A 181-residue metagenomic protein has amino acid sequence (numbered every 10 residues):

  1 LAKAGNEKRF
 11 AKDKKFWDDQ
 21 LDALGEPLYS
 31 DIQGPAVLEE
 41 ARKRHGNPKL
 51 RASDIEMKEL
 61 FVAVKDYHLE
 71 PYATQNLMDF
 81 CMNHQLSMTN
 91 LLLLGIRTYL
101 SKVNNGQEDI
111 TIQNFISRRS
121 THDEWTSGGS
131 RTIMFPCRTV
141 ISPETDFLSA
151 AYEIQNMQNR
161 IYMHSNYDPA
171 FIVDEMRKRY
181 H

Functional and structural regions predicted by a protein language model:
L1-F61, S165: Short amphipathic alpha-helices and their capping loops
K3-W17, L28, F80-T89, L93 (+1 more regions): His-Asp-centered acyl/peptidyl-transfer active-site segments
E26-E40, S53-D54, K58-H68, A73-D79 (+2 more regions): Recognition helices and adjacent regulatory flanks at domain boundaries
R42-N47, V64, S117-W125: Short, functional N-terminal and low-complexity linear motifs
H45-A52, H68-Y72, G128-S130: Short hydrophobic/aromatic-rich motifs at helix boundaries and adjacent loops
